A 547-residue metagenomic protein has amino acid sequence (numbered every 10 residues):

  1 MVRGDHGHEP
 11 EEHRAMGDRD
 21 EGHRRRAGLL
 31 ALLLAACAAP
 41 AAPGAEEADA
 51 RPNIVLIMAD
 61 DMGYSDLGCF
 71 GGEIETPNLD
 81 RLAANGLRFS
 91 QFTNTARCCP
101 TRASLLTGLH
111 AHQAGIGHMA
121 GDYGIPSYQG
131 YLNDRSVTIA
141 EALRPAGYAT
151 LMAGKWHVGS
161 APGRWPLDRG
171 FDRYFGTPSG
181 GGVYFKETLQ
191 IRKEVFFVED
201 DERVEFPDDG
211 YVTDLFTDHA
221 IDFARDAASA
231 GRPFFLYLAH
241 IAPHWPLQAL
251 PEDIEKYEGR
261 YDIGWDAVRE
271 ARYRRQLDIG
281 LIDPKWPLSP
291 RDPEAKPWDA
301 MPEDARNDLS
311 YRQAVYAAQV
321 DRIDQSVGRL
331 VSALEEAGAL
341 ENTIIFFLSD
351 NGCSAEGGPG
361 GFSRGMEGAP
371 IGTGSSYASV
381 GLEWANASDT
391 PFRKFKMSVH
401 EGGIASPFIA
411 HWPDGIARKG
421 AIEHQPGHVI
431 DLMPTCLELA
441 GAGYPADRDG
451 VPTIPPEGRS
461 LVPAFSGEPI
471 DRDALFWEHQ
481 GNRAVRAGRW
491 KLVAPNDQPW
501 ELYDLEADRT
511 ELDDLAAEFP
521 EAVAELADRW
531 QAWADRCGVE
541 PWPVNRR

Functional and structural regions predicted by a protein language model:
V2-R3, A524: N-terminal non-cleavable signal-anchor helices
D5-H6, G458: N-terminal regions of proteins, emphasizing targeting and processing segments when present
H6-E11, R19: Alpha-helix boundary/capping motif
E11-R14, H23, V55: Residue-level detector of intrinsically disordered/flexible regions characterized by low predicted structural confidence
G17-L29: Bacterial N-terminal signal peptides that target proteins for export
L34-N496, W500, L505-D535, V539-R547: Formylglycine-dependent sulfatase
